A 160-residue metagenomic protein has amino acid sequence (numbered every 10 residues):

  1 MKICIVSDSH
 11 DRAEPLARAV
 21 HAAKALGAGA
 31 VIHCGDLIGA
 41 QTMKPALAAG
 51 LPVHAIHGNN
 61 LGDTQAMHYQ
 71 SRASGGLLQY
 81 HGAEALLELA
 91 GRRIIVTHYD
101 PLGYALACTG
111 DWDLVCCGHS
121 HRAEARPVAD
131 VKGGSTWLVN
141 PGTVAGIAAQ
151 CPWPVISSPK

Functional and structural regions predicted by a protein language model:
M1-A49, T64, H68-Y69, G75-G76 (+2 more regions): N-terminal active-site segment of His-dependent metallophosphoesterases
S7-D11, G35-L37, G58-L61, Y99-P101 (+2 more regions): Active-site metal-binding loops of divalent metal-dependent hydrolases
A23-G27, L89, C108-G110: Glycine-rich phosphate-binding loop signature in dinucleotide/nucleotide-binding domains
K24, A46, L87-L89, V131: Generic structural signal for beta-strand residues in well-ordered domains
Q41-A55, G133-T136: Short acidic, glycine/proline-enriched helix-loop-strand junctions
G50-L102: Helix-adjacent hinge/juxtasegments
H54, A83, R93-I95, Y99-K160: Conserved beta-sheet core of the metallophosphoesterase superfamily
